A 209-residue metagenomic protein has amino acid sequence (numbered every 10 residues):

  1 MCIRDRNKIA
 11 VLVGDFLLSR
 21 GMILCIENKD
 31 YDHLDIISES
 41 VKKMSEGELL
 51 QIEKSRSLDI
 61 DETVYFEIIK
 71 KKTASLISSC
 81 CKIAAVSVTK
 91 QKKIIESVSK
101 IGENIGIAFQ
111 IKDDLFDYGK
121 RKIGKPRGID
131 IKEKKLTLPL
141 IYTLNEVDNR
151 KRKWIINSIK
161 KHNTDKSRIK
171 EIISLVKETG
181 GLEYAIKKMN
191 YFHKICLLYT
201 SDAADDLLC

Functional and structural regions predicted by a protein language model:
M1-I3, Y199-C209: Single conserved hydrophobic/aromatic residue that forms the stacking wall/gate of nucleotide- or nucleobase-binding
R4-W154, N190, L197: Mg2+-dependent prenyl diphosphate-binding active-site environment of isoprenoid biosynthetic enzymes
K54-I60, N145, N157-S167, A203 (+1 more regions): Short, exposed beta-strand "edge-strand" segments with a Pro/Gly-rich flavor and a Y/T-containing core
W154-L198: Mobile late-domain/C-terminal helix-loop "cap" segments that border catalytic sites or the cytosolic face
